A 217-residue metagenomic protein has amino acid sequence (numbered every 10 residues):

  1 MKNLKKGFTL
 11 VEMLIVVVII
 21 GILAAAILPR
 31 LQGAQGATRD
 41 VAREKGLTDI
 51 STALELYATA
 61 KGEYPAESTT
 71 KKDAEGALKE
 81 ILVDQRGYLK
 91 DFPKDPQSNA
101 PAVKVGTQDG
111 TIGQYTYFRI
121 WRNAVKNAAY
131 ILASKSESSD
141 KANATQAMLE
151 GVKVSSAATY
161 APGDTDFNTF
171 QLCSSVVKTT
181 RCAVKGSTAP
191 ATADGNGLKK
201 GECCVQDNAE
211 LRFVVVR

Functional and structural regions predicted by a protein language model:
K2-L31: N-terminal single-pass transmembrane signal-anchor helix
K5, A42, K126-N127: A generic fold-level signal
M13, V17, A26, A34 (+8 more regions): Low-complexity, intrinsically disordered/propeptide-like segments
G21, D40, R86, D91-F92 (+1 more regions): A generic helix-loop boundary/linker signal
A25, G33-I81: Conserved hydrophobic/amphipathic alpha-helical signal-anchor segments
T59-S138, V216-R217: Extracellular/periplasmic head regions of type IV pilus-like filament subunits
A124-R217: Short, surface-exposed interaction loops/tails
